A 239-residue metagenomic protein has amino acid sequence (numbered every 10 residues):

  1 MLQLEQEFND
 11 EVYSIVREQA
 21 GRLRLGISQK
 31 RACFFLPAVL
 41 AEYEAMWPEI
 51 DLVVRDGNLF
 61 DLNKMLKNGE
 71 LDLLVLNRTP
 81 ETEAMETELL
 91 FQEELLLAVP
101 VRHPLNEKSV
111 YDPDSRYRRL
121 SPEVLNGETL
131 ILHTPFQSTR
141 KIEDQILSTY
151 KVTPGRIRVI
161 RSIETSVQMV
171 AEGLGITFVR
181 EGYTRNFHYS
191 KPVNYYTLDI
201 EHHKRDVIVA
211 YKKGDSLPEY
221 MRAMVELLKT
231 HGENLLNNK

Functional and structural regions predicted by a protein language model:
M1-A20, K229-E233: Alpha-helical "hinge/linker" immediately C-terminal to small N-terminal DNA-binding modules
I15, A38-E42, L59-V101, N106-S109 (+2 more regions): Short beta-strand-centered segments that line the small-molecule binding cleft or hinge of alpha/beta clamshell
A20-E83, K151, V159-I160: Central regulatory/effector-binding core of bacterial HTH transcription factors
R22-G26, L74, I131, T177 (+1 more regions): Short, well-ordered beta-strand segments
F35, N194-N238: A late-sequence structural motif
N58-L62, K67-E70, L76-N77, S138-N194: Hydrophobic hinge/microswitch elements
E83-L89, E93, Y117, E164-K213: Beta-alpha-beta core module
L105-E107, Y111-Y150, L217-V225, G232-L236: Secondary-structure junction motif
